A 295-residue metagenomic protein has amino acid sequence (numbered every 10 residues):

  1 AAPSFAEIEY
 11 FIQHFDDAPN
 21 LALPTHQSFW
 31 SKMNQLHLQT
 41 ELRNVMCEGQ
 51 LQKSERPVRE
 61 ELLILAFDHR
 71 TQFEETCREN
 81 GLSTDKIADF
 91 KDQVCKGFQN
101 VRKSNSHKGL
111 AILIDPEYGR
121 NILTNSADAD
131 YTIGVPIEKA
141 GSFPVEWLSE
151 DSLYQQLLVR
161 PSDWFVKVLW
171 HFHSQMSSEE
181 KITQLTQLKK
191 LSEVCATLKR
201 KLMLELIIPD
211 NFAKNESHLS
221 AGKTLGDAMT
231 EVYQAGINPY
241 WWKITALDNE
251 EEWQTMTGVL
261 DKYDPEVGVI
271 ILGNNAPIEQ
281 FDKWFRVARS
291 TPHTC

Functional and structural regions predicted by a protein language model:
P3-E180, N238, V267, E279 (+1 more regions): Alpha/beta catalytic barrel-like cores
F11, Q156-R160, L188-L191, C195 (+3 more regions): Generic structural signal for hydrophobic
L65, E205, W242: Conserved, mostly hydrophobic/aromatic
A111-D115, W164-H171, M176-Q184, S220-T224 (+3 more regions): Catalytic beta/alpha-barrel core
L123-S126, E146-W147, F212-Y233, N249-D261 (+1 more regions): Distinct, well-ordered alpha-helical segments
A127-E138, Q184-L202, Q254-I271: Alpha-helix-loop-beta-strand connector modules within alpha/beta enzyme cores
S174-V194, A246-D261, A276-K283: Active-site-adjacent beta->alpha loops and helix N-cap segments on the catalytic face of soluble alpha/beta enzymes
E180, Q184-H218, L225-A228: Internal active-site segments that recognize and position negatively charged phosphoryl groups and nucleotide moieties
